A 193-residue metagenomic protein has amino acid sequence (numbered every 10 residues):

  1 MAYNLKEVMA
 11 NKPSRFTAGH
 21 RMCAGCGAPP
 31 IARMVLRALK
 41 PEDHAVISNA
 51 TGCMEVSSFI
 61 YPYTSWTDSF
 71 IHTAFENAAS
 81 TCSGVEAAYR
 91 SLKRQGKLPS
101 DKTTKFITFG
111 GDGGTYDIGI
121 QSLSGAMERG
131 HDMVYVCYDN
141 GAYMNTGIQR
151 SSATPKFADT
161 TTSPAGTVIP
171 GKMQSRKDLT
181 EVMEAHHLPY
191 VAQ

Functional and structural regions predicted by a protein language model:
A2-Y135, Y143, I148-D159, K172-Q174 (+1 more regions): Cofactor-binding active-site loop characterized by glycine-rich and histidine/acidic residues
V134-C137, A192: Short hydrophobic alpha-helical runs that function as membrane-insertion/retention elements
A165-Q193: Core active-site phosphate/anionic-ligand binding loop and the adjoining beta-turn-alpha structural block in enzyme
